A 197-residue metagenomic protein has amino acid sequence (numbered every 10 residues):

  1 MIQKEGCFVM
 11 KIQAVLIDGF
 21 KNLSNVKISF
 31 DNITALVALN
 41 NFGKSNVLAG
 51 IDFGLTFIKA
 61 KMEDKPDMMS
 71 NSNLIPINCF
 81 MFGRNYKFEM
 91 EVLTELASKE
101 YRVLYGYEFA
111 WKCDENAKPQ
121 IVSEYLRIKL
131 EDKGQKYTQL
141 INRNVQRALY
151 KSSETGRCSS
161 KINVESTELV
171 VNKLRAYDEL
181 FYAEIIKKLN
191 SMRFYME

Functional and structural regions predicted by a protein language model:
I2-S24: N-terminal pre-Walker A segment at the start of P-loop NTPase domains
A14, N32, G50, S123-Y125 (+1 more regions): Extracellular/lumenal ectodomain signal focusing on beta-strand-rich modules and carbohydrate-recognition contexts
N25-D31: Phosphate-binding P-loop
L36: Hydrophobic anchor at the beta1->P-loop junction of P-loop NTPases
N40: The conserved Walker
K44: Conserved lysine of the Walker
A49-E115: Conserved P-loop NTP-binding catalytic core
R102-E197: Electropositive, glycine-dotted interaction segments that contact anionic polymers or phosphate-rich ligands
